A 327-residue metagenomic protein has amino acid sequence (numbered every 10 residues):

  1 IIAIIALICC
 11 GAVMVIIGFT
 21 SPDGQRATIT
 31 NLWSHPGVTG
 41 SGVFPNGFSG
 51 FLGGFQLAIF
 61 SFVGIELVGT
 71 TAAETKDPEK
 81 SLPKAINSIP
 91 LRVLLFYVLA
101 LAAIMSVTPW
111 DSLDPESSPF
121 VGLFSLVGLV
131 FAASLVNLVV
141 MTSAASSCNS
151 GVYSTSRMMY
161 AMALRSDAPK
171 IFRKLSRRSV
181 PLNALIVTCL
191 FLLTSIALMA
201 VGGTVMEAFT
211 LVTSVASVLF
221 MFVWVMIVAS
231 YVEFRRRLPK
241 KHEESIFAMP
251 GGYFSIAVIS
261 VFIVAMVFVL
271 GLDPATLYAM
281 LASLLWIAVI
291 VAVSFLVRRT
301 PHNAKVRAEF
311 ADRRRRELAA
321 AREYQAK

Functional and structural regions predicted by a protein language model:
I1, S118-V121, L135, A197-I227 (+2 more regions): Transmembrane helix-loop boundary segments of multi-pass membrane transporters
I1-G11, V93, M249-V261, R313-A321: Small-residue-rich segments of transmembrane alpha-helices in multi-pass membrane proteins, especially helix faces
I1-S134: Helix-loop-helix junctions that connect adjacent transmembrane segments in multi-pass membrane transporters
L7-G11, L193, S260-V267, L284-R298: Hydrophobic core of alpha-helical transmembrane segments in multi-pass integral membrane proteins
W33-G37, S41, A85-N149, A168-A216: TM-loop-TM module centered on a large, flexible mid-protein loop between adjacent transmembrane helices in multi-pass
F62-T75, V130-K170, T213-V215, F222 (+1 more regions): Membrane-helix boundary/coupling elements in multi-pass transport proteins
V187-I196, G251-L270: Hydrophobic membrane-spanning alpha-helices of multi-pass integral membrane proteins
V228-F254, A275-K327: Terminal cytosolic tails of multi-pass membrane transporters, especially the segment immediately following the final
